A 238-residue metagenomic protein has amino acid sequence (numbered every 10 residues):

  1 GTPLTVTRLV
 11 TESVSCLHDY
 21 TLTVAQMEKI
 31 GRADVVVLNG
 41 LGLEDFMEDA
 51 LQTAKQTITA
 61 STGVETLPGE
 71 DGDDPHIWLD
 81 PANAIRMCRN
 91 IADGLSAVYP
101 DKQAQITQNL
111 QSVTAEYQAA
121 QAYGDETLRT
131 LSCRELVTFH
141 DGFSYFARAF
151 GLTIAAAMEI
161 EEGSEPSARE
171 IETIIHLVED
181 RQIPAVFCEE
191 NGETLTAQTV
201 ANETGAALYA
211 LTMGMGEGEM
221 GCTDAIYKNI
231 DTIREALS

Functional and structural regions predicted by a protein language model:
G1-S238: Extracytoplasmic metal-acquisition and chelation regions
